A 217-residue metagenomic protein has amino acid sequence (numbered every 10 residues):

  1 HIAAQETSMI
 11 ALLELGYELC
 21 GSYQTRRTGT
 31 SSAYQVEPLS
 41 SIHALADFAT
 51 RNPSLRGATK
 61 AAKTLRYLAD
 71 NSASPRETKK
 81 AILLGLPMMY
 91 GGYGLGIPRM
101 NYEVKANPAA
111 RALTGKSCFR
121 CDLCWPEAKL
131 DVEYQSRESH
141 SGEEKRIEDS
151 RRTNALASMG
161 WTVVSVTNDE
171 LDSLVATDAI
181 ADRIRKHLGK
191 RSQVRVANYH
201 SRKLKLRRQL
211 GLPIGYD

Functional and structural regions predicted by a protein language model:
H1-D47: Nuclease-adjacent, charged terminal/linker segments that flank catalytic cores
Q35-D217: Surface segments flanking catalytic/ligand-binding clefts of nucleic-acid enzymes
